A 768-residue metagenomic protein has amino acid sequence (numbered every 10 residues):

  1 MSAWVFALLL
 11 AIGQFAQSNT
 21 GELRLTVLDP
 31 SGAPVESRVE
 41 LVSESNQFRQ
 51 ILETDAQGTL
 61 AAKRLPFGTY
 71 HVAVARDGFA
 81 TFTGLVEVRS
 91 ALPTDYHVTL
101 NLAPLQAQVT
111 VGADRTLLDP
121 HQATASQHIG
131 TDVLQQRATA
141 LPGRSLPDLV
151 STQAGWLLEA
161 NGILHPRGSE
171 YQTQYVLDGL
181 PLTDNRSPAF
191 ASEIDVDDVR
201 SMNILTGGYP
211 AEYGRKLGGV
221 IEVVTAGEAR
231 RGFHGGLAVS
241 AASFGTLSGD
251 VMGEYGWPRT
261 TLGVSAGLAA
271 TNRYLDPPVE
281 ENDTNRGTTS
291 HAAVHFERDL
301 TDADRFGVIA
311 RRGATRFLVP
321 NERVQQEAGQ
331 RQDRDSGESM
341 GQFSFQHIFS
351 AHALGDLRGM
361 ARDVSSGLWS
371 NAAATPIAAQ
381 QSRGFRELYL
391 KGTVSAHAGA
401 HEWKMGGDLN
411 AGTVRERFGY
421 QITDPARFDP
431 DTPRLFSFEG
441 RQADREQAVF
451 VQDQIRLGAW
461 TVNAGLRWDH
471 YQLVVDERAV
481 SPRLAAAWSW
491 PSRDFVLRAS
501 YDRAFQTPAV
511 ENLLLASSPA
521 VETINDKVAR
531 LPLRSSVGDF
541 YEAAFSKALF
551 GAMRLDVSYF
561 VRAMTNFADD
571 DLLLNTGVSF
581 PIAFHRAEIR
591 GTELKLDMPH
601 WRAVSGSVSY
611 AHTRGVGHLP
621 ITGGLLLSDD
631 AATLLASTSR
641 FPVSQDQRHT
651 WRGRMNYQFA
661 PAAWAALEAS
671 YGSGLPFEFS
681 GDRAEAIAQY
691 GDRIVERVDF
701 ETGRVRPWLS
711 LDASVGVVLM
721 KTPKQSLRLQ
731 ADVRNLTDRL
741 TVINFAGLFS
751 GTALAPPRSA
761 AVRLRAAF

Functional and structural regions predicted by a protein language model:
L10-Q127, P181-T183, D197: Periplasm-facing N-terminal accessory domains of Gram-negative outer-membrane beta-barrel systems
F79-A80, G84-H97, L105-P210, R215 (+5 more regions): Periplasmic N-terminal accessory/gating domains of Gram-negative outer-membrane beta-barrel systems
A241-A270, E280-F317, Q332-G355, A398-G399 (+1 more regions): Transmembrane beta-barrel wall of Gram-negative outer-membrane proteins
E297-T315, D335-D476, D556, A603 (+1 more regions): Face-selective signature of the C-terminal outer-membrane beta-barrel domain
R316, R323, S365, F418-Q421 (+8 more regions): Surface-exposed extracellular loop regions of Gram-negative outer-membrane beta-barrel proteins, predominantly
D356-M360, S366-L368, S489, P532-A583 (+3 more regions): Membrane-embedded beta-barrel scaffold of Gram-negative outer-membrane proteins
R456-T461, Y559-A563, I582-G681: Gram-negative outer-membrane beta-barrel transporters
A662, S670-G691, V705-S710, G716-F768: C-terminal beta-signal and adjacent terminal beta-strands/loops of Gram-negative outer-membrane beta-barrel proteins
